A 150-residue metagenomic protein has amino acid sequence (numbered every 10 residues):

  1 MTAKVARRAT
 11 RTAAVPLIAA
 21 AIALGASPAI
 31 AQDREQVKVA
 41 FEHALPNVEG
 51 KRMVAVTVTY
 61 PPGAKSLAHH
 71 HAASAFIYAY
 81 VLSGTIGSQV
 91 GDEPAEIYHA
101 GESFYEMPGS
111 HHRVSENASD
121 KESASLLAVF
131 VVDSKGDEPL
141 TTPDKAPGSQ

Functional and structural regions predicted by a protein language model:
T2-L17: Bacterial N-terminal signal peptides that target proteins for export
I18-A19, A29: Cleavable N-terminal signal peptides
S27-D33: Sec/Tat signal peptide C-region and signal peptidase I cleavage site
R34-A68, S74, V129: A short glycine-rich, His/Asp/Glu-containing loop-to-beta-strand
L45-G50, Y60-P62, D92-G109: Short acidic-glycine-tyrosine-enriched beta hairpin
G50-A55, A73-F76, E93, G109 (+1 more regions): Extracytoplasmic
S74-E93, A100-E102: Glycine- and acidic-residue-biased ligand/ion/polar-headgroup-sensing regions
E93-A95, G109-D137: Ligand-binding loop in jelly-roll beta-barrel domains
